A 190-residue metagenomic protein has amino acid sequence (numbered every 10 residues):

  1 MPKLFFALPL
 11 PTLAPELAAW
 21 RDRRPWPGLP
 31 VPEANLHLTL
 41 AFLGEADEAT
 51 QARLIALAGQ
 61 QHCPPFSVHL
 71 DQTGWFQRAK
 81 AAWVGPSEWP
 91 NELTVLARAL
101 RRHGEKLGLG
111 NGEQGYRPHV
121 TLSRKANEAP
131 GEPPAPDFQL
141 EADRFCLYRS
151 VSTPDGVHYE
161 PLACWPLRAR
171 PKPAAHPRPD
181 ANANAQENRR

Functional and structural regions predicted by a protein language model:
M1-R190: Histidine-dependent nucleotide/RNA phosphoesterase domain, centered on the 2H-phosphoesterase fold with its duplicated
